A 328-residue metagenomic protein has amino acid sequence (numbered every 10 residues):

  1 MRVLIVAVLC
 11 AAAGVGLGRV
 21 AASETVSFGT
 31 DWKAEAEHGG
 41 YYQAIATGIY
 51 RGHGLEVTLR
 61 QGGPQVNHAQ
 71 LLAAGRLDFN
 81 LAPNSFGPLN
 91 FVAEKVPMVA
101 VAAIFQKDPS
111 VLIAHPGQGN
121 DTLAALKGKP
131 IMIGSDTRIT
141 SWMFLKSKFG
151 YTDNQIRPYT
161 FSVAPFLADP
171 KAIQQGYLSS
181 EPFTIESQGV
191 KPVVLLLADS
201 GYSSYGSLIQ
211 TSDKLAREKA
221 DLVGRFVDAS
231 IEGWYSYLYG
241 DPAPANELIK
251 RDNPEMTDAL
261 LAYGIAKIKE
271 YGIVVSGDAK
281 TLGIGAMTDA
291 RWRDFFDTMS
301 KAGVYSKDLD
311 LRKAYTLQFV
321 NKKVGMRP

Functional and structural regions predicted by a protein language model:
I5-G16: Bacterial N-terminal signal peptides
G16-S23: Sec/Tat signal peptide C-region and signal peptidase I cleavage site
E24-G176, L195-L196, S203: Short, glycine-/small- and polar/acidic-enriched structural segments that line small-molecule recognition paths
A46, A73, L77, A93 (+6 more regions): Sec-exported extracytoplasmic/periplasmic mature domains
I104-A114, E186-K219, V223, V227 (+2 more regions): Periplasmic-binding protein-like
Y151-I156, N253-A266, S306-K313: Short, surface-exposed acidic
R217-A302: Secondary-structure end/capping motifs
D289-P328: Conserved C-terminal helix/tail region of periplasmic/extracytoplasmic solute-binding proteins
